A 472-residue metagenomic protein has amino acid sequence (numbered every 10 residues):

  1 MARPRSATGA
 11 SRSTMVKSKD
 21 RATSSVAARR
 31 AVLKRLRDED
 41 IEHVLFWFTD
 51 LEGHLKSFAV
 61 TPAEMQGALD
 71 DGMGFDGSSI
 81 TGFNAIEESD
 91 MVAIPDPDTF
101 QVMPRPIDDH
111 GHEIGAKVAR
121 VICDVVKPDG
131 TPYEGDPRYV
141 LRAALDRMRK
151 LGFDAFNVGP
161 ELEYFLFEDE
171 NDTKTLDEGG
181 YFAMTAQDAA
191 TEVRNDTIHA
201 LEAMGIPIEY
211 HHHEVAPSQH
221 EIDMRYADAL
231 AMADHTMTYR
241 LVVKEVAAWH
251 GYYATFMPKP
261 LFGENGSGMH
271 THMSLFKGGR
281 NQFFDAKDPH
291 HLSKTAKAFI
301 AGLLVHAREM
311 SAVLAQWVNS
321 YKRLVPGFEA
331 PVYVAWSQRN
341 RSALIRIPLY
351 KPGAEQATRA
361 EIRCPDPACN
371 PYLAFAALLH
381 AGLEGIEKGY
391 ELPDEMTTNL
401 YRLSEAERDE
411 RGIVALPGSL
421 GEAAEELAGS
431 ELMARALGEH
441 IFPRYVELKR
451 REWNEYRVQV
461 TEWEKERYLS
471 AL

Functional and structural regions predicted by a protein language model:
A2-L472: Glycine-rich, acidic/polar active-site loops that bind/position phosphate-bearing ligands
